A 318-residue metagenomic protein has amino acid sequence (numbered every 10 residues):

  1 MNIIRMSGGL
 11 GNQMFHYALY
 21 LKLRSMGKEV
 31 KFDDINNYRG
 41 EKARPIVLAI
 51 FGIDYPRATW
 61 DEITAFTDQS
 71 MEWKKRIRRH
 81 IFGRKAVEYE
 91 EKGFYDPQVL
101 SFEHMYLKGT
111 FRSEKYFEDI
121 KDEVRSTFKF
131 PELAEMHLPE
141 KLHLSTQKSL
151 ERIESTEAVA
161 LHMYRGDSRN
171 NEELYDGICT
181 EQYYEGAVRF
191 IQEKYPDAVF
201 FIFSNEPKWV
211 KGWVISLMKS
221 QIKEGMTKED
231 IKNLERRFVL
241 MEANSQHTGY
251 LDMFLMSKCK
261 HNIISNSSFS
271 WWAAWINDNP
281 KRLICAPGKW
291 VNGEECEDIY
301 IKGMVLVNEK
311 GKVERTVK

Functional and structural regions predicted by a protein language model:
M1-I3: Extreme N-terminal starter segment of soluble prokaryotic enzymes
R5-F15: A short, glycine/small-residue-rich beta-strand->loop->alpha-helix junction that serves as a flexible
L10, Y195-E294, I299: Donor-binding and catalytic core of enzymes assembling or modifying cell-surface/extracellular glycoconjugates
F15-L23: Short amphipathic alpha-helix
E29-G40: A short beta-strand-loop structural module common to alpha/beta enzyme folds
E41-F190, K194-D197, K318: Secretory-pathway luminal glycosyltransferase catalytic domains
N292-K318: Leloir-type glycosyltransferase catalytic cores
